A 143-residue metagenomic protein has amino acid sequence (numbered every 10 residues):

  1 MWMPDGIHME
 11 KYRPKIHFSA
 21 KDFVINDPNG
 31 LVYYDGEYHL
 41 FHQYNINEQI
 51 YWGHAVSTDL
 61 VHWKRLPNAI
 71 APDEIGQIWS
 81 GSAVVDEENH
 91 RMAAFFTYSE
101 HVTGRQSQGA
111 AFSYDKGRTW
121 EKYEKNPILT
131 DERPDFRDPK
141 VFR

Functional and structural regions predicted by a protein language model:
M1-R143: Beta-rich carbohydrate-recognition and catalytic domains
